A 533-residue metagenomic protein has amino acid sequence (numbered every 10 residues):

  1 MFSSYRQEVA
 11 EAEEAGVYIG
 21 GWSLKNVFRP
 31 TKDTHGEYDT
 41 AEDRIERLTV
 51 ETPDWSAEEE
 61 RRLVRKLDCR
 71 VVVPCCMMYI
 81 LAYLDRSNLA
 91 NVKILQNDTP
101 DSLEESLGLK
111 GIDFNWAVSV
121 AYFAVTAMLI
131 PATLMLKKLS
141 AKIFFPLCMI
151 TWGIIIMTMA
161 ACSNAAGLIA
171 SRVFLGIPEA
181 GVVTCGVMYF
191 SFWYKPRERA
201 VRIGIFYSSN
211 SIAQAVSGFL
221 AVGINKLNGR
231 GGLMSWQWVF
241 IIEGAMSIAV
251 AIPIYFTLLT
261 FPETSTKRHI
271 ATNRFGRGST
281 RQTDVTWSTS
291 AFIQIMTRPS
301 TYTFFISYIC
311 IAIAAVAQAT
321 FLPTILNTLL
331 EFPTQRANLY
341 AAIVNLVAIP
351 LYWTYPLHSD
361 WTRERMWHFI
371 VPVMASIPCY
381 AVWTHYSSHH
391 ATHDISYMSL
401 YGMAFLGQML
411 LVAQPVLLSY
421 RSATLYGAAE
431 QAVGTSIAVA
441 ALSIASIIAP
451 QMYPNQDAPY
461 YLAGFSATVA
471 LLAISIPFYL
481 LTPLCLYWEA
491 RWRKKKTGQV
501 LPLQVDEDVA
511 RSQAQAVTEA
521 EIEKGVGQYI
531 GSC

Functional and structural regions predicted by a protein language model:
M1-L81, A90, G111, Y255-R281 (+3 more regions): Intracellular terminal tails of multi-pass secondary transporters
A90, S290-L357, Q414, L418 (+1 more regions): Extracytoplasmic gate region of multi-pass secondary transporters
A90-A127: Extracellular/periplasmic helix-loop-helix junction of adjacent transmembrane segments in MFS-like secondary
L107-G108, L139-S140, A161-G167, P178 (+5 more regions): Helix-breaking motifs and short loop linkers at transmembrane-helix boundaries and internal kinks in secondary membrane
S119-L134, A342-T354: Central cavity-lining transmembrane alpha-helices of secondary-active solute carriers, predominantly the Major
A127-A166: Conserved MFS/SLC helix-loop-helix module at the cytosolic interface between two early adjacent transmembrane helices
I143-M157, W367-V382: Structural signature of the two symmetry-related core transmembrane helices
A200-L233, I241-S247, T435-A449: Glycine-rich segments within core transmembrane alpha-helices of 12-TM secondary carriers
